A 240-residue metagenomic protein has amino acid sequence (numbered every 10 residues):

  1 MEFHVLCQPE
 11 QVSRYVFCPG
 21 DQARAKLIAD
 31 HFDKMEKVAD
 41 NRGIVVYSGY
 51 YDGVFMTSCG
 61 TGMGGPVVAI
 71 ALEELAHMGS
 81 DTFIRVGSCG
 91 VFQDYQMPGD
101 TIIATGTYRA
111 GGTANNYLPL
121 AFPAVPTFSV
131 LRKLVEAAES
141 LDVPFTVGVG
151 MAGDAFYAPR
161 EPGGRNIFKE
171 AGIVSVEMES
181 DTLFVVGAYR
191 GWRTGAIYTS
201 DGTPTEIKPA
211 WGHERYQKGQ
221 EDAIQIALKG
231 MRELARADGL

Functional and structural regions predicted by a protein language model:
M1-A124, F128-R132: Metabolite-binding pocket within alpha/beta catalytic cores that recognizes anionic/polar moieties
K34-A39, D142-G148, L234-L240: Flexible, glycine/charged-enriched surface loops at secondary-structure junctions
D81-T82, V174, R193: Short acidic/polar active-site loop segments enriched in Thr and Asp
A121-A171: Active-site rim beta-loop-alpha module in soluble metabolic enzymes
K133-L141, V186, I226-A237: Generic non-transmembrane alpha-helical segments
D181-R215: Zn-dependent metallopeptidase/amidohydrolase metal-coordination segment
P204-L240: His/Asp/Glu-rich mid-to-C-terminal helical/loop segments that flank catalytic regions of hydrolases
